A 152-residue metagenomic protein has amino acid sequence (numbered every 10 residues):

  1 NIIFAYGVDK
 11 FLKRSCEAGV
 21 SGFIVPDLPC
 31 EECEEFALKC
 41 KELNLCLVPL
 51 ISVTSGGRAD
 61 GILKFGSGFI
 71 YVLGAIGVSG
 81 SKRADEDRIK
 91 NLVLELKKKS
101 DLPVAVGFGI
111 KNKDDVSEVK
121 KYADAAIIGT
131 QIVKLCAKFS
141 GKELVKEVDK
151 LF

Functional and structural regions predicted by a protein language model:
N1-G7, L47-T54: Active-site mouth loops of central-metabolism enzymes
N1-V25, K146: Active-site beta->alpha loop and helix N-cap motifs at the rims of alpha/beta catalytic domains
S15-S21, K41-L47, K64-V72, Y122-A126: Glycine-enriched alpha-helix->loop->beta-strand junction motifs that scaffold or abut catalytic
C16, A37-K41, K90-S100, V148-F152: Surface-exposed amphipathic alpha-helices with a cationic face
G22-E32, Y71-S81, G109, Y122-G141: Glycine-rich phosphate-binding active-site loops on the catalytic face of alpha/beta enzymes
C40-L50, L96-G107: Short beta-strand/loop segments at the ligand-binding rim of alpha/beta enzyme cores
T54-F65, K99, V106, I110-A126: Catalytic cores of alpha/beta
A59-K98, L135-F139: Glycine/Thr-rich beta-alpha phosphate-binding loop at enzyme active sites
